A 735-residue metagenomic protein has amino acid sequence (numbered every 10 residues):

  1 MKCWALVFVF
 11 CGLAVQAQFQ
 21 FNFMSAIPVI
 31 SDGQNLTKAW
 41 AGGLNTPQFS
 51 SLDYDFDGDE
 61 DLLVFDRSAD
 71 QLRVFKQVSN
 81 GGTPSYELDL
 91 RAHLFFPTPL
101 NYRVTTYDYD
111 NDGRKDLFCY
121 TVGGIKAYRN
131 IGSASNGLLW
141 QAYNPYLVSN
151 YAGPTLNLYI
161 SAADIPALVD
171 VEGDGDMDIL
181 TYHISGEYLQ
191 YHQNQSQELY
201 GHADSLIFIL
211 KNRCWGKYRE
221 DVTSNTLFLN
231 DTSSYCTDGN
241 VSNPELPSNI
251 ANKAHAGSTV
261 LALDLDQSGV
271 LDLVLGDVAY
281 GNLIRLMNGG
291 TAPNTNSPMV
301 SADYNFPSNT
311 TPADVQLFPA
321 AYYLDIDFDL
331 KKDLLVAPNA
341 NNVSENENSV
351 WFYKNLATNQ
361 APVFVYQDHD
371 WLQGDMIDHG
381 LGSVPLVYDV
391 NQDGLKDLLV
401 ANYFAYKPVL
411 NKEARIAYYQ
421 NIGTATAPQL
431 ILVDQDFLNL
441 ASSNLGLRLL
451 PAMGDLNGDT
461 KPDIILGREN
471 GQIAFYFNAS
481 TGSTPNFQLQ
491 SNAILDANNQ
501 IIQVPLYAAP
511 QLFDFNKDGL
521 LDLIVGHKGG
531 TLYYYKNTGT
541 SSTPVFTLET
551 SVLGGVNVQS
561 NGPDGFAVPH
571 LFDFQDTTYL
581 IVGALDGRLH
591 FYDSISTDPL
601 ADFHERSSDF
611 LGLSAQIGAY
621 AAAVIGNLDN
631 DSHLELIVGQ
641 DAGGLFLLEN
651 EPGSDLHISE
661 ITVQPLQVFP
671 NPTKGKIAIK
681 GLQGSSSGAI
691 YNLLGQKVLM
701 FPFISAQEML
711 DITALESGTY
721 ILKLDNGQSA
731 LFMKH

Functional and structural regions predicted by a protein language model:
W4-L6, F10, S659-H735: C-terminal outer-membrane/trafficking sorting elements
G12-A14: N-terminal signal peptide c-region/cleavage motif recognized by signal peptidases
Q18-L656: Beta-propeller-forming repeat regions
